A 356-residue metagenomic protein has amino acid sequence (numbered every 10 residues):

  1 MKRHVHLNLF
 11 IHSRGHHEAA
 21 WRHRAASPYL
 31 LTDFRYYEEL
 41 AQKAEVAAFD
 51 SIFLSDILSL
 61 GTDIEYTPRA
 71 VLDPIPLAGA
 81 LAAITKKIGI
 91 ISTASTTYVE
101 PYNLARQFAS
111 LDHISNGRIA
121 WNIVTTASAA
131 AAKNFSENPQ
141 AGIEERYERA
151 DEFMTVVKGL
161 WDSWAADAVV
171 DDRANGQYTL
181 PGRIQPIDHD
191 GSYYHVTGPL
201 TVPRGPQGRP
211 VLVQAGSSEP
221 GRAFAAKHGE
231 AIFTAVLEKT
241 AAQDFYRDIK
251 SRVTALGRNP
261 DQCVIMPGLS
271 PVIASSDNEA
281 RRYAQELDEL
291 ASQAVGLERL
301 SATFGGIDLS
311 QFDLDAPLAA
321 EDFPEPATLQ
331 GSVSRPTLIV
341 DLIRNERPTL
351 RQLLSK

Functional and structural regions predicted by a protein language model:
M1-G15, I143-Q207, T240-K356: An alpha-helical appendage that flanks or caps ligand/catalytic pockets
M1-K2, Q42-V46, A78-K86, D112-R118 (+2 more regions): Acidic (Asp/Glu)-rich catalytic clusters
M1-T85, Q207-P210, P326: N-terminal beta1-alpha1-beta2 module of alpha/beta enzyme domains
V5-L9, I52-L54, I88-A94, G117-I123 (+3 more regions): Hydrophobic faces of well-ordered beta-strands that scaffold small-molecule active sites in alpha/beta enzyme cores
L7, A44, A48, L81 (+6 more regions): Conserved, mostly hydrophobic/aromatic
A19-R35, T93-Y102, N138-E144, P206-E219 (+2 more regions): Active-site mouth loops of central-metabolism enzymes
I64-I91, R149, F153, R247 (+1 more regions): Alpha-helix-loop-beta-strand connector modules within alpha/beta enzyme cores
I84, G89-F135, A141-E144, R149-F153: Hydrophobic or amphipathic alpha-helical targeting/insertion segments
